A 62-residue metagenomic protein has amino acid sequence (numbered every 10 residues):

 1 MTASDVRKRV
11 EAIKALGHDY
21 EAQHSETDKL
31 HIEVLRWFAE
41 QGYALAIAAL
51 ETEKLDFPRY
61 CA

Functional and structural regions predicted by a protein language model:
M1-D28, R59-Y60: N-terminal acidic leader/helix
H24-A62: Short, charge-rich amphipathic interface segments used for partner binding and complex assembly
